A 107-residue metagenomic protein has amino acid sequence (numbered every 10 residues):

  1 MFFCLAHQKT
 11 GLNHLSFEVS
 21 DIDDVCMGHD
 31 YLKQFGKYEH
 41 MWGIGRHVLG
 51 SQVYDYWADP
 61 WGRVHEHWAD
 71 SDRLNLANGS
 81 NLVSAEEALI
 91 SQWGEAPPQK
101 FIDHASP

Functional and structural regions predicted by a protein language model:
M1-L5, D30: Intrinsic, low-complexity N-terminal interaction/targeting segments
K9: Long C-terminal interaction/binding lobes of large macromolecular proteins
F17-V64, W68-L76, S80-P107: Vicinal oxygen chelate
